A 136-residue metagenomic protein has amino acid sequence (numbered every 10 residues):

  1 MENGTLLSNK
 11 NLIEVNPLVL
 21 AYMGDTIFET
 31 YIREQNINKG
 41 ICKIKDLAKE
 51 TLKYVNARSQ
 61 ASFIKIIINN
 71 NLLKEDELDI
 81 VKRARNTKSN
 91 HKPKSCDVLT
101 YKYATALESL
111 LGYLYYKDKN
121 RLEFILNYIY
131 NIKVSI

Functional and structural regions predicted by a protein language model:
M1-I136: Double-stranded RNA-binding/processing signature
